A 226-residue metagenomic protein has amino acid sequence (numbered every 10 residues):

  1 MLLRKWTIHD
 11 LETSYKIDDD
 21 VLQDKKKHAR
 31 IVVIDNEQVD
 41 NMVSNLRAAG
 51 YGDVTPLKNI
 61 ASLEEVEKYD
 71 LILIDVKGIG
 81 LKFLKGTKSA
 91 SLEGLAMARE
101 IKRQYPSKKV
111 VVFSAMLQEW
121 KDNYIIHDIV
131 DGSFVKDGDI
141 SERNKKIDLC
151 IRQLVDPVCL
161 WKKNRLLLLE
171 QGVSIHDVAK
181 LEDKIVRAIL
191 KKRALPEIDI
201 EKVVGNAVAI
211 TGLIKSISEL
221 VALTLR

Functional and structural regions predicted by a protein language model:
M1-Q23: Short N-terminal or domain-adjacent regulatory/targeting segments
V21-Q38, M42-L46: Conserved acidic segment of CheY-like receiver
V32-N36, L57, I72, I101: Conserved sequence signature across two-component system core domains
E37-N41, K77-L84, M116-W120, D139-S141: Short acidic, S/G/P-rich loop/turn micro-motifs used as interaction or catalytic elements
L46-K68: A short, well-structured beta->alpha microelement
V66, L71-Y105: Conserved phosphotransfer microenvironments
R103-Y105, K109-L149, V155-L166: Alpha4 helix (beta4-alpha4-beta5 surface) of REC/receiver domains from two-component response regulators
C159-R226: C-terminal output/effector regions of signal-responsive regulators
